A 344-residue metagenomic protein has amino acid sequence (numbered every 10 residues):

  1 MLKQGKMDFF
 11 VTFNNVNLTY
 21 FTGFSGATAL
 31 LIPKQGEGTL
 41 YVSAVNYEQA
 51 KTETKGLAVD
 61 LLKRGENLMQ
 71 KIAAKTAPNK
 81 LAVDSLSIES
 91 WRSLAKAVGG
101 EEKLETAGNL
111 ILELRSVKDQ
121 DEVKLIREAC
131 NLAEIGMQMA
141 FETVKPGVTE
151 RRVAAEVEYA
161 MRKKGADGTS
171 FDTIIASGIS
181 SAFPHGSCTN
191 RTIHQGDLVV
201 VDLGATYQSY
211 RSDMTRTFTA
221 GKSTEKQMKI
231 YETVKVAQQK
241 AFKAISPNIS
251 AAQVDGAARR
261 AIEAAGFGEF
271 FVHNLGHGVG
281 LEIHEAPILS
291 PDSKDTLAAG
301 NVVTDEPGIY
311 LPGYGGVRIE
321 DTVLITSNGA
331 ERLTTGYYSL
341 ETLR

Functional and structural regions predicted by a protein language model:
M1-R344: Active-site neighborhoods and metal-handling regions in enzymes and metal-associated proteins
